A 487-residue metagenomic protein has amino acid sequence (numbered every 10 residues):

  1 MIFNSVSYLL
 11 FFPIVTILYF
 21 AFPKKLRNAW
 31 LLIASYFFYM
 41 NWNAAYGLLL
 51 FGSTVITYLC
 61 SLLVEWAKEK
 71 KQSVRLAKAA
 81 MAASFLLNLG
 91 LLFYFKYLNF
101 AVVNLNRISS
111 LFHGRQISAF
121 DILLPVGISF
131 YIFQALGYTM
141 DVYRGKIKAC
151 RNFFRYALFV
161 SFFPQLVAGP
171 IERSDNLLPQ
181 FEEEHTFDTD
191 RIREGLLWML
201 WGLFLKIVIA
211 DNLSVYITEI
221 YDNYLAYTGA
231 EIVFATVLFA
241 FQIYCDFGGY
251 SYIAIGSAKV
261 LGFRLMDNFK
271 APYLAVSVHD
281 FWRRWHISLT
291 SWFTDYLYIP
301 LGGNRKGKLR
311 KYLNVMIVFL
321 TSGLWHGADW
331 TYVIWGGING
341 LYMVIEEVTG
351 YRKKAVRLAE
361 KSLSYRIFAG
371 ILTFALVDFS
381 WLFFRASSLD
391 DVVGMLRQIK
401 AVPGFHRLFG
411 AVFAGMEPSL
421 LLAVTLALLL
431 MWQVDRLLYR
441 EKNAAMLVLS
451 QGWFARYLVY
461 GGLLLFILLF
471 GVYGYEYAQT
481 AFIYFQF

Functional and structural regions predicted by a protein language model:
M1-Q486: Membrane-embedded transmembrane alpha-helical bundles that form the catalytic cores of multi-pass lipid-modifying
